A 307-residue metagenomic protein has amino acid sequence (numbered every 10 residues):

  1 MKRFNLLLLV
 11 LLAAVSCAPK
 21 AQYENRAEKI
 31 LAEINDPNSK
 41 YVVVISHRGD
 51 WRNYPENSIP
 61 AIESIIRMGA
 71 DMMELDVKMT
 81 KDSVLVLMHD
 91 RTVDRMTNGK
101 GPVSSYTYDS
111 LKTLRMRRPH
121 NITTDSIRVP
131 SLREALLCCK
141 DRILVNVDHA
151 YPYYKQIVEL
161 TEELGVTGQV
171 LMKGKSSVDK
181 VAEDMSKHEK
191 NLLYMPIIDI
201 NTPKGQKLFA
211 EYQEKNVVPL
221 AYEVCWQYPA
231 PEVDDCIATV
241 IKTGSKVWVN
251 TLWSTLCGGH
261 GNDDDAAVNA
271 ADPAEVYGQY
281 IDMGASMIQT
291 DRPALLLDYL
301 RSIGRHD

Functional and structural regions predicted by a protein language model:
M1-R26: Bacterial Sec-dependent N-terminal signal peptides
C17-D307: Phosphate-group recognition and catalysis centered on beta-loop-alpha active-site segments
